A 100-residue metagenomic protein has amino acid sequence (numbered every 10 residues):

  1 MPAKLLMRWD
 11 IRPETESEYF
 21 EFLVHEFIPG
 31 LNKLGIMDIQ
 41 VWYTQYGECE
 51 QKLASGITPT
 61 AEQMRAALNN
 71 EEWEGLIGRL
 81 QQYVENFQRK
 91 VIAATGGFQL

Functional and structural regions predicted by a protein language model:
A3-W9, A54-S55: Active-site-flanking beta-strand signature of metal-NTP-handling nucleotidyl enzymes and homologous cyclase-like
D10-F22: Short, surface-exposed ligand-recognition loops at beta-strand->loop->(often short) alpha-helix junctions that present
P13, A67-N69, L100: General structural signal for secondary-structure boundaries
T15, E62-M64, G97: Residue-level signal for secondary-structure boundary sites
H25-I39, I57-I92: An amphipathic, aromatic/His-enriched active-site/gating alpha helix that lines ligand/cofactor pockets
V41-Q45: Short, solvent-exposed loop/turn elements at beta->coil junctions and helix N-caps that rim active or binding pockets
G47-E50: Short acidic/glycine-enriched loop/turn segments that link adjacent beta-strands
I92-L100: Short, low-order "capping/linker" segments at domain edges
